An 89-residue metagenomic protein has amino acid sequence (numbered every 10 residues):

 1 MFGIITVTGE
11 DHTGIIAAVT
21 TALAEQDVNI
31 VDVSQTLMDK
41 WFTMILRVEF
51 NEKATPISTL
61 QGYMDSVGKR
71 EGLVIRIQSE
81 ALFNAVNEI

Functional and structural regions predicted by a protein language model:
M1-I89: A conserved regulatory-domain signal marking ACT and ACT-like small-molecule sensing domains and adjacent regulatory
